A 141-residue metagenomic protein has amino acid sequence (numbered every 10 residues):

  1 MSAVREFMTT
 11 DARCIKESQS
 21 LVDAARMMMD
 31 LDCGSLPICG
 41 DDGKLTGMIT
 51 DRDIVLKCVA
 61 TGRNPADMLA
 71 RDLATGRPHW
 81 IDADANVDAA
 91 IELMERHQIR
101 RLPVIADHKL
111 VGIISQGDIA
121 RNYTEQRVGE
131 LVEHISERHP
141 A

Functional and structural regions predicted by a protein language model:
M1-M27, C33, I38-D41, L45-T46 (+5 more regions): Bateman/CBS regulatory modules and CBS-like beta-alpha motifs in cytosolic regions of diverse proteins
T50: PIN/NYN-family metal-dependent endoribonuclease catalytic core
D53, D72, D118: Ca2+-coordinating acidic residues in Ca2+-binding motifs
C58-V59, Y123: Flexible, gly/ser-rich surface segments that form the specificity/activation loops bordering the active-site cleft
G117, R121-T124: C-terminal structural segments of small proteins and small subunits
